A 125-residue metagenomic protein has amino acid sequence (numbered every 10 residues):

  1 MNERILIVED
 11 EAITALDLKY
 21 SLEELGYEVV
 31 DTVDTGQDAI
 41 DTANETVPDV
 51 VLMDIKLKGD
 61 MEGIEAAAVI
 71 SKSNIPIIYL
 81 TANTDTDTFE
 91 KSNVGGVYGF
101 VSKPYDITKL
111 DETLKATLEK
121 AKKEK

Functional and structural regions predicted by a protein language model:
E9: Conserved acidic carboxylate
A12-D31: Two-component/phosphorelay signaling modules centered on CheY-like receiver
K19, T32-V50: Acidic, metal-coordinating helix/loop segments flanking the phosphotransfer/catalytic sites of two-component signaling
D54-I55: Active-site residues of response regulator receiver
E62-I75: Short amphipathic alpha-helix used as the core "switch/output" element in two-component signaling
T84-V101: Alpha4 helix (beta4-alpha4-beta5 surface) of REC/receiver domains from two-component response regulators
D87, Y105-A116, K122: C-terminal output helix
